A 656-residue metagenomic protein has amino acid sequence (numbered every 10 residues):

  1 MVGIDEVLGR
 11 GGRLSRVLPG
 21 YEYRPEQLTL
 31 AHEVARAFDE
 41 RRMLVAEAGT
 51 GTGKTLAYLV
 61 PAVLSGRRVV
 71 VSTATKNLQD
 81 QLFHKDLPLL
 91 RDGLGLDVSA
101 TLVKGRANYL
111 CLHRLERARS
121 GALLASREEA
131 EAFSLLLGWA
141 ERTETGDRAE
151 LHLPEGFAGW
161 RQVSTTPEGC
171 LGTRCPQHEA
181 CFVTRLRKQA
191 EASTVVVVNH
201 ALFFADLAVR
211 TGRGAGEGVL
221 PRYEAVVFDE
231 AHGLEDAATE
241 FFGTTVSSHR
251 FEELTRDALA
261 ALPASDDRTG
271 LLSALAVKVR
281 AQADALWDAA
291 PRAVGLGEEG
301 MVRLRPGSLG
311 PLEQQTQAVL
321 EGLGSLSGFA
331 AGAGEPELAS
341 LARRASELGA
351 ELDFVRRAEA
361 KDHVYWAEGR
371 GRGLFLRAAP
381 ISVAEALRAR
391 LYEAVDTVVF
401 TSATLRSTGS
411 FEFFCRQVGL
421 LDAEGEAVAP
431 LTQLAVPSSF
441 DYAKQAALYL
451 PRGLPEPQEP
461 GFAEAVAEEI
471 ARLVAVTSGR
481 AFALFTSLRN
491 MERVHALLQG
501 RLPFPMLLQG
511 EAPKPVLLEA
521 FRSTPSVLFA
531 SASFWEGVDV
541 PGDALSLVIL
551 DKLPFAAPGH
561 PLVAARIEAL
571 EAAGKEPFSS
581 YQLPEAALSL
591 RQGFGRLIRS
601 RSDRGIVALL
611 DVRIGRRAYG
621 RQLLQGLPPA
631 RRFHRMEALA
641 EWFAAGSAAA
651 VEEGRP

Functional and structural regions predicted by a protein language model:
V2-A46: Conserved pre-motif I regulatory segment
V2-V17, R67-V196, A201-F204, P263 (+3 more regions): A substrate-engagement module of RecA-like helicase motors
A35-R36, T55-R68, K85-L89: Walker A/P-loop NTP-binding motif
L64, D80, K85-P88, P167-E168 (+4 more regions): Signature of the SF2 helicase/ATPase Hel1-core->accessory helical subdomain module
V69-N77, V399-A403, G479-T486, A608-L610: Conserved RecA-like ASCE P-loop NTPase motor core of nucleic-acid helicases/translocases
R161-V196, L207-E217, V319-L454, G461-E468 (+3 more regions): A contiguous, basic/glycine-rich beta-loop/short-helix subdomain that forms a polymer-engagement track
S439, P451-G461, E511-G615: Conserved RecA-like P-loop NTPase helicase motor core
T486-G510: Conserved helicase motor "Helicase C" RecA-like lobe of SF1/SF2 P-loop NTPases
